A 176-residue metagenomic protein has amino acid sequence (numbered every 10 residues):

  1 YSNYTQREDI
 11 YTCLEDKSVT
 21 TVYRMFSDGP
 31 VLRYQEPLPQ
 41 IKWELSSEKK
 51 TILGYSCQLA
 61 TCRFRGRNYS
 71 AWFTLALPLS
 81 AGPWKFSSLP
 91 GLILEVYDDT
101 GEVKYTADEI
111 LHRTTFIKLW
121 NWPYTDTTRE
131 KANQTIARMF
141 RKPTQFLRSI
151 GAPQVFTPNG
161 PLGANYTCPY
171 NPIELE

Functional and structural regions predicted by a protein language model:
Y1-E176: Extended soluble regions of mature proteins
